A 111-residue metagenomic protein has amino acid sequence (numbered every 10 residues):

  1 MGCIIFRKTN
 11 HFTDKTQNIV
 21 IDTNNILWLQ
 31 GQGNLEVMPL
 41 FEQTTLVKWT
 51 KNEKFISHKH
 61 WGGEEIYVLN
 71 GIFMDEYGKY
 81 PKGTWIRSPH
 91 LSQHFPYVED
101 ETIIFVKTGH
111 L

Functional and structural regions predicted by a protein language model:
M1-D14, H90-L111: Ligand-binding loop in jelly-roll beta-barrel domains
G2-E42: A short, N-terminal "cap"/entry segment at the start of jelly-roll beta-barrel domains of the cupin/DSBH fold
I5-R7, W49, I66-N70, W85 (+1 more regions): Short, structured motif recognition centered on aromatic/hydrophobic residues
M38-P39, T45-K48, F55: Strongly charged, low-complexity linkers/loops
L46, E65, Y77, F95: Short, surface-exposed charged micro-motifs
N52-E53, H60-E76, K82: Glycine- and acidic-residue-biased ligand/ion/polar-headgroup-sensing regions
K54-F55, M74, I86, H90-F95: Histidine-centered metal-chelating micro-motifs
